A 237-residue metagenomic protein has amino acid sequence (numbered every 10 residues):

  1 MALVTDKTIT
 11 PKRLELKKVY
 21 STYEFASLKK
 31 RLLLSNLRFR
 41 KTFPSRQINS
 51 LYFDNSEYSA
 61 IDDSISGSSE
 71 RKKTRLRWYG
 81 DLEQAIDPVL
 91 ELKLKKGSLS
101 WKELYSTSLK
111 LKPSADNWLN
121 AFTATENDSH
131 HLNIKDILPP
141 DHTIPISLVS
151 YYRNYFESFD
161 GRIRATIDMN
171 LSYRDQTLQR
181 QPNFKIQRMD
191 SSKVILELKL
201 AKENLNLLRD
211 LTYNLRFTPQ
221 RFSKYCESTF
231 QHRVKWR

Functional and structural regions predicted by a protein language model:
M1-R237: Phosphate-end processing signature that detects enzymes handling 5′-triphosphorylated RNA and polyphosphate
